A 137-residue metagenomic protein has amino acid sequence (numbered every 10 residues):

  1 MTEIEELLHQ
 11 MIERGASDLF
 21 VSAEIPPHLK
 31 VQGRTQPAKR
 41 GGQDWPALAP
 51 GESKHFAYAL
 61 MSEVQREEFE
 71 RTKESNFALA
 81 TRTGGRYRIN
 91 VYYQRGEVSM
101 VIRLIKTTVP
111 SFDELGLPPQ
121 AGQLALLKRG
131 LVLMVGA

Functional and structural regions predicted by a protein language model:
M1-V135: N-terminal "pre-motor" subdomain/linker immediately upstream of P-loop NTPase catalytic cores
